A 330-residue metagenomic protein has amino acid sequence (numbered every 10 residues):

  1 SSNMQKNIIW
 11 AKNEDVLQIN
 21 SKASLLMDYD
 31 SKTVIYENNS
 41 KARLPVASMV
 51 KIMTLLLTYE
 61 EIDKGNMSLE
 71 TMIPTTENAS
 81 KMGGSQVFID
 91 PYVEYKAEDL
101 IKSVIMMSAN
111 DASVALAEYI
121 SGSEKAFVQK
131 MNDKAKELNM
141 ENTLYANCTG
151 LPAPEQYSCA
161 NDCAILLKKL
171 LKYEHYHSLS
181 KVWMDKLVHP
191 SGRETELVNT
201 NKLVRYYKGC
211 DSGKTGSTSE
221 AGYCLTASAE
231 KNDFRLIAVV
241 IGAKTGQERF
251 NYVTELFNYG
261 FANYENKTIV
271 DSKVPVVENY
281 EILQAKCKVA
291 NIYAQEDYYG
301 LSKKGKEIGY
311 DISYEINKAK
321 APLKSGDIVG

Functional and structural regions predicted by a protein language model:
S2-N161, I165-E174: Active-site-adjacent loops and short helices of periplasmic peptidoglycan-processing enzymes
M140-L144, P152-Y157, N161-G330: Domain-terminus/edge residues, biased toward the C-terminal soluble/receptor-binding domains of extracytoplasmic
